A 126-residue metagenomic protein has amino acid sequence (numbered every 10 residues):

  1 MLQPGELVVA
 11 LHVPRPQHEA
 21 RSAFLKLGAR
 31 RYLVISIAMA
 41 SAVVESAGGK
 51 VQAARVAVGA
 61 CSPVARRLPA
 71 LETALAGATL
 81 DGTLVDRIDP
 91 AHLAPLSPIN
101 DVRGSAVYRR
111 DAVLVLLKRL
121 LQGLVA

Functional and structural regions predicted by a protein language model:
M1-A126: C-terminal structural segment of proteins
